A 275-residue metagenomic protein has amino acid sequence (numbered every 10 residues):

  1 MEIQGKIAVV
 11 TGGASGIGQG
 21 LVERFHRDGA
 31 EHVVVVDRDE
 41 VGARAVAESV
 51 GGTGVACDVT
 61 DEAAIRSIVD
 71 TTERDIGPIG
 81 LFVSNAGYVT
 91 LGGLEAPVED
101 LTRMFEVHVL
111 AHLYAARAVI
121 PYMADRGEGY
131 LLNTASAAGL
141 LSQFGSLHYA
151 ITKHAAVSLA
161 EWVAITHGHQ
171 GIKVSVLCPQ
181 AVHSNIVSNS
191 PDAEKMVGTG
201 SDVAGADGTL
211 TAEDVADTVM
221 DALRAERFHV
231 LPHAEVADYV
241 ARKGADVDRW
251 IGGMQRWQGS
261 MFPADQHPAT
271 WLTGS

Functional and structural regions predicted by a protein language model:
D28, L141, W162-K173: Active-site-adjacent segment of SDR/Rossmann-fold oxidoreductases
A30-A45: Conserved glycine-rich Rossmann-like NAD(P)H-binding loop of the short-chain dehydrogenase/reductase
E40-V41, C57-S67, V98: The beta1-alpha1 cofactor-binding region of Rossmann-like NAD(H)/NADP(H)-dependent oxidoreductases
R66, Y88-T102, G145-H148: Conserved mid-core segment of classical short-chain dehydrogenase/reductases
A116, T152: Active-site helix of classical SDR
S136: Residue(s) in the substrate-gating loop at a strand-loop-helix junction that position the organic substrate next
T166-A234: SDR active-site lid
